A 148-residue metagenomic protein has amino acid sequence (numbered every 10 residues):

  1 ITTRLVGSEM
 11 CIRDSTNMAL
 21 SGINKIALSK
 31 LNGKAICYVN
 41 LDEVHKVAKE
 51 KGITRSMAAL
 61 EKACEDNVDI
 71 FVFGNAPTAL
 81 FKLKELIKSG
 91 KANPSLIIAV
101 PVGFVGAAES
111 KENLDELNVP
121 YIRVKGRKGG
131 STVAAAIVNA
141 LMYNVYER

Functional and structural regions predicted by a protein language model:
I1-G7: Single conserved hydrophobic/aromatic residue that forms the stacking wall/gate of nucleotide- or nucleobase-binding
M10-C11: Active-site loops and adjacent core secondary-structure elements that bind or stabilize anionic groups
S15, I97-A99, I137: Buried hydrophobic positions in well-ordered alpha/beta secondary-structure cores of metabolic enzymes
I26-L31, E85-A92, E112-E116, V138-M142: Short, solvent-exposed amphipathic alpha-helical segments in soluble enzyme and RNA/protein-processing domains
L28-D66: Long, charge-dense
L31-Y38, K91-V100, P120-V124: Short hydrophobic/aromatic-enriched beta-strand-loop microsegments
T54-S110: Long, charge-patterned amphipathic alpha-helical coiled-coil/hairpin "stalk" segments used as oligomerization
V105-R148: C-terminal functional extensions of proteins
